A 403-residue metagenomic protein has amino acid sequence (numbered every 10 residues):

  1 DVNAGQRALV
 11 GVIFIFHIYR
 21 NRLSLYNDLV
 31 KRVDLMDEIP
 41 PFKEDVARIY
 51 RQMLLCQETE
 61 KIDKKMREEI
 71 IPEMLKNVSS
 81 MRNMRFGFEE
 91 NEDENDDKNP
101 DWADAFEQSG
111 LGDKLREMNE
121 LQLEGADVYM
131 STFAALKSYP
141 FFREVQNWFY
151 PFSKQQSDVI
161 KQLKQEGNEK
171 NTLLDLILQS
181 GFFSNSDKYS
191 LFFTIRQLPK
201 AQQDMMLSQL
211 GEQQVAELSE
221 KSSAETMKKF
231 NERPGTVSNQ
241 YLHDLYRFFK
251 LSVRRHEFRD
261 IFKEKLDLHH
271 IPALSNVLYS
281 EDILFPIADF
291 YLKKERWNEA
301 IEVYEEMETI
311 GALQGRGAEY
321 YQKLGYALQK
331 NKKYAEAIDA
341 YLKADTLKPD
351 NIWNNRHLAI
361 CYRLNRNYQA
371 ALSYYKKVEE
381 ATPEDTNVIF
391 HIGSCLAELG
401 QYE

Functional and structural regions predicted by a protein language model:
R7, D282, R316-E319, W353 (+1 more regions): Start-of-helix register in tetratricopeptide repeats
Y19, M36-P40, G311-A312, K348 (+1 more regions): Alpha-helical junction/boundary sensor with strong preference for TPR arrays
V30-V33, Y304, Y341, Y375: Inward-facing hydrophobic residues that define packing positions of alpha-helical scaffold repeats
F42-K43, A47, T59-V215: Non-catalytic protein-protein interaction scaffold segments in large eukaryotic complex-forming proteins
Y150-L347: Alpha-solenoid helical-repeat scaffolds
N298-E299, K332-A340, R366-K377, G400-E403: Structural signature of tandem alpha-helical TPR/SEL1-like repeats, specifically the intra-repeat loop/turn
